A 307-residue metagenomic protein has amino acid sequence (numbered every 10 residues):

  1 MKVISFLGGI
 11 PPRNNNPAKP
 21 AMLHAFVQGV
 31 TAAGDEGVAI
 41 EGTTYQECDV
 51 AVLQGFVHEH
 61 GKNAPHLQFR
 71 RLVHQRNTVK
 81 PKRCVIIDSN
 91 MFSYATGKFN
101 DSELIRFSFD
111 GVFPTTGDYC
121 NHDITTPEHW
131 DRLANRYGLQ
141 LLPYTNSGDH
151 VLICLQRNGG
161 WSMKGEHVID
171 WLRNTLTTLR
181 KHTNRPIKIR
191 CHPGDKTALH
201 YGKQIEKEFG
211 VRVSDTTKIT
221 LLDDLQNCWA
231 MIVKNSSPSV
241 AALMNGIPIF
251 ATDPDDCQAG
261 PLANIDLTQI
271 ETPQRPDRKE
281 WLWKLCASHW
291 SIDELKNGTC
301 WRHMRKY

Functional and structural regions predicted by a protein language model:
M1-G55, G160, R302-Y307: N-terminal pre-catalytic "stem/leader" segment of glycosyltransferase-like enzymes
S5-I10, Q54-F56, I87-M91, G148-G160 (+2 more regions): Short loop/turn segments at strand-loop or loop-helix junctions that form parts of catalytic or ligand-binding pockets
G9, L176-T217: Catalytic donor nucleotide-activated moiety binding site of glycosyltransferases and closely related
P12-A18, H60-P65, Y94, W161-S162 (+1 more regions): Short, charged/polar "capping" segments at the starts of alpha-helices and the immediately preceding loops
K19-V27, N63-L72, H167-T178: Well-ordered, non-membrane alpha-helical segments in soluble/globular domains
A33-F99: Extended catalytic core of nucleotide-activated donor transferases of GT-like folds
L53, T217-A263: A donor-sugar binding/catalytic signature common to diverse glycosyltransferases and related nucleotide-sugar
N100-G148, A259-Y307: Leloir-type glycosyltransferase catalytic cores
